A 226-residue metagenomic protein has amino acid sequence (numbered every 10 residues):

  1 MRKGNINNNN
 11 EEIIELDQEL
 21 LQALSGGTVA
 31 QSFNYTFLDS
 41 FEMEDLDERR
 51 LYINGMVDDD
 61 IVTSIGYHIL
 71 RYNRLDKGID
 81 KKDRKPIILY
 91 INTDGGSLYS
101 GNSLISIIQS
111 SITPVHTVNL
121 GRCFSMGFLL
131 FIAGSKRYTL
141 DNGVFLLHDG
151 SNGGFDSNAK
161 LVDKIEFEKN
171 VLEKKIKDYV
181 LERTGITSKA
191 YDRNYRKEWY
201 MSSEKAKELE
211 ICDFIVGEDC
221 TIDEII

Functional and structural regions predicted by a protein language model:
M1-I226: Terminal-region recognition feature
